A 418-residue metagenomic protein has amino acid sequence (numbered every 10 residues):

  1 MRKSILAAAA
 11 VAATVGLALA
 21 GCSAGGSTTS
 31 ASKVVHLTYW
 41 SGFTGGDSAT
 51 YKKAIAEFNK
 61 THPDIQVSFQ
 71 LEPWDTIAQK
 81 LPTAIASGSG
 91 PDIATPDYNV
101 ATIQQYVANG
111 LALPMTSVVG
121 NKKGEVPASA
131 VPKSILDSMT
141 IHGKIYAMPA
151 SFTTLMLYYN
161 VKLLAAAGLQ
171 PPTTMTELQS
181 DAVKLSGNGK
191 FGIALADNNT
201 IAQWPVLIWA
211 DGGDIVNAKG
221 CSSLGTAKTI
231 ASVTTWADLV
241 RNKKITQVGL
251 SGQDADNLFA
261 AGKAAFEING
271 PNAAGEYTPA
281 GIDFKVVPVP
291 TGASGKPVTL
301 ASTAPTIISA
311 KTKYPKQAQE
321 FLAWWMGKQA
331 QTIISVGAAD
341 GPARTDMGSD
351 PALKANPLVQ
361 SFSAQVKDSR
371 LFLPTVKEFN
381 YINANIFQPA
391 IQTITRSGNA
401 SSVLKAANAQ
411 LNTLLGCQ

Functional and structural regions predicted by a protein language model:
M1-T38, K60, N412-Q418: Short, low-complexity disordered leader/linker segments with a strong preference for bacterial N-terminal type II
S32-T44, I65-Q70, D92-I93, Y146 (+1 more regions): Short, well-ordered beta-strand elements
G42, N59, T234-Y314, E320: Extracytoplasmic/periplasmic substrate-binding proteins
E57, P63-A130, A167-Q170, F266 (+1 more regions): Extracytoplasmic "Venus flytrap"/periplasmic binding protein-like
N99-T154, K285-V287, K354-A355: Hinge/lid segment of periplasmic solute-binding proteins
Q104-Q105, G120, N272-D283, G292-P389 (+1 more regions): C-terminal lobe and pocket-closing loops of periplasmic/extracytoplasmic Venus-flytrap solute-binding proteins
T116-A130, I193, G213-A231, P279 (+2 more regions): Short, solvent-exposed loop/beta-turn-alpha elements that line the ligand-binding surface or hinge of extracytoplasmic
A182-S186, K219-G249: Glycine-centered hinge/linker elements that transmit conformational signals in sensory and ligand-binding systems
